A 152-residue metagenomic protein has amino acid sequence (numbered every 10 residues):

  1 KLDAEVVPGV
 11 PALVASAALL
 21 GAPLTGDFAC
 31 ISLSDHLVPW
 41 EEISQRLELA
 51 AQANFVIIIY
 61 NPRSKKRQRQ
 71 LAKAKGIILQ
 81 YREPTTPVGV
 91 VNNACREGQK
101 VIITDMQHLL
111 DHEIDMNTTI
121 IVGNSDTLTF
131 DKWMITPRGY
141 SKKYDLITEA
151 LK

Functional and structural regions predicted by a protein language model:
K1-A53: Class I SAM-dependent methyltransferase SAM-binding "motif I" and its flanking Rossmann-like core
Q52-K152: A contiguous loop/helix-start segment that scaffolds small-molecule binding in enzyme catalytic cores
